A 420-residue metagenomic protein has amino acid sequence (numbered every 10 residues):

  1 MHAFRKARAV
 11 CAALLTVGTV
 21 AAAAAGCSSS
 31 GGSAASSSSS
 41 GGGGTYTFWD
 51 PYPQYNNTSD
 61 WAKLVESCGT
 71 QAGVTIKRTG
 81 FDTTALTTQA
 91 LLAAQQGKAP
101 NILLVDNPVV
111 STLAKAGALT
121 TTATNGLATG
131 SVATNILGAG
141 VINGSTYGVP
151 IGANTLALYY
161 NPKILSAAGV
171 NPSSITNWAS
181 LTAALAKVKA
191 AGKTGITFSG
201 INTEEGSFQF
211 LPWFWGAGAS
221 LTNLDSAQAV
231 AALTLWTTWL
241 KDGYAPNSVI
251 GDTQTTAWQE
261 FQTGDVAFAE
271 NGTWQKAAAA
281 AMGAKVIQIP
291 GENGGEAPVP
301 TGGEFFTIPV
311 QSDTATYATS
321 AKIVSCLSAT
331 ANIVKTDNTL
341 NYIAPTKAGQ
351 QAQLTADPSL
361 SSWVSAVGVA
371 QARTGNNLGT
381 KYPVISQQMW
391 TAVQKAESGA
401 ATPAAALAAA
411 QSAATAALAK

Functional and structural regions predicted by a protein language model:
H2-V110, N293-G294, A315, T319 (+3 more regions): Conserved N-terminal structural module of periplasmic/extracytoplasmic solute-binding proteins
S67-T134, A167-G169, E260, A267-F268 (+2 more regions): Extracytoplasmic "Venus flytrap"/periplasmic binding protein-like
A93, P100-N101, T129-L165, G295-P298 (+1 more regions): A structural signal for short loop-to-beta-strand junctions that line the ligand-binding cleft of periplasmic/secreted
N107-T155, T182, Q209, K285-I287 (+1 more regions): Hinge/lid segment of periplasmic solute-binding proteins
V110, L235-T319: Extracytoplasmic/periplasmic substrate-binding proteins
S166-A167, Y244, V369-K420: Conserved C-terminal helix/tail region of periplasmic/extracytoplasmic solute-binding proteins
L185-K189, T222-I250: Glycine-centered hinge/linker elements that transmit conformational signals in sensory and ligand-binding systems
Q275-G283, E292-T391, A419: C-terminal lobe and pocket-closing loops of periplasmic/extracytoplasmic Venus-flytrap solute-binding proteins
